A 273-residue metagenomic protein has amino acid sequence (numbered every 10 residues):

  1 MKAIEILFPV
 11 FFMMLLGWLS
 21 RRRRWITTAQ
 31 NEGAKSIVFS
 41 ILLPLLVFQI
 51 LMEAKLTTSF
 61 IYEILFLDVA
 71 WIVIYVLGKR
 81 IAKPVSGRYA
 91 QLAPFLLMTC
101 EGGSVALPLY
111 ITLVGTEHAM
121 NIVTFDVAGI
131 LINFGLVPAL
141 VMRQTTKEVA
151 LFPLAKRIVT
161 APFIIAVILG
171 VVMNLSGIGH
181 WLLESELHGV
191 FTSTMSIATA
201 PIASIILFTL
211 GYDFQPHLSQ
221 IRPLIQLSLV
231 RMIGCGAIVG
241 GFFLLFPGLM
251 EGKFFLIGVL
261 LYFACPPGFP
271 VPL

Functional and structural regions predicted by a protein language model:
M1-L273: Alpha-helical transmembrane segments of multi-pass small-molecule/ion transporters
